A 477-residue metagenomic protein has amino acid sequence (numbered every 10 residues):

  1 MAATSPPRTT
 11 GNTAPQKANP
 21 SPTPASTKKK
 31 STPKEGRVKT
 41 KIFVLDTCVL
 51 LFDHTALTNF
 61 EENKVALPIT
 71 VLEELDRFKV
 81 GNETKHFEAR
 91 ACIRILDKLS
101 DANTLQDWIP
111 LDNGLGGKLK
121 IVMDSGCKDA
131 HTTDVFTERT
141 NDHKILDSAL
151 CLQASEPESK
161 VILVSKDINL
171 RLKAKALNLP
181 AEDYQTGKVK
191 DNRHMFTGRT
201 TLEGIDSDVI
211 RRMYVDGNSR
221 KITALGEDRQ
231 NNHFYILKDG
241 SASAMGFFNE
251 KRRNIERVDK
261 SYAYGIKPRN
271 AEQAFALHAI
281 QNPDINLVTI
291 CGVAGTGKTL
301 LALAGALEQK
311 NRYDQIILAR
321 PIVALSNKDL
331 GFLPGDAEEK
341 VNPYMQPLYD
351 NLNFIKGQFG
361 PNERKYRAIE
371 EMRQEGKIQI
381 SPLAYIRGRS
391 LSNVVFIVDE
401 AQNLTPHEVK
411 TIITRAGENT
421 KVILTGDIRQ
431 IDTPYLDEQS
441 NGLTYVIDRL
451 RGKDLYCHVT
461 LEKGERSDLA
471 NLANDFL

Functional and structural regions predicted by a protein language model:
T32-K34, I42-I162, I168-A263: Active-site-proximal, substrate-binding regions of enzyme catalytic domains and RNA-binding/basic surfaces
K39-I42, D314-Q315, E375-I378, S392-V395 (+1 more regions): Loop/turn-to-beta-strand initiation segments
F52-D53, Q374-I397, A401-T411: Conserved RecA-like ASCE ATPase "motif II neighborhood" in helicase/translocase motors
R77-P110, Q346-L348, T444-L477: Conserved coupling/interface region of RecA-like P-loop/ASCE motor cores
G265-D284: N-terminal pre-P-loop "Q-motif" helix
P283-V288, N393: Pre-Walker A (Motif I) flank of P-loop NTPase domains
I290-G292, A302: Hydrophobic anchor at the beta1->P-loop junction of P-loop NTPases
L300-I369, T433-D454: Conserved P-loop
